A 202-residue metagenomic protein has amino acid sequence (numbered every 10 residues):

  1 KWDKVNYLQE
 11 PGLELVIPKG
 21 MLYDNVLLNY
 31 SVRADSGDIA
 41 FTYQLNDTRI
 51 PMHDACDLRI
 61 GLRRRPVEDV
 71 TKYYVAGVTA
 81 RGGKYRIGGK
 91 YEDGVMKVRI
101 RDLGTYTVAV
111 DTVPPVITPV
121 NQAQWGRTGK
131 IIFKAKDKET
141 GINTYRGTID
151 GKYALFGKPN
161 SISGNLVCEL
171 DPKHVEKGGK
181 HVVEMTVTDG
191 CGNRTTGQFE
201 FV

Functional and structural regions predicted by a protein language model:
E10, G20-D24, V67-V70, D102 (+1 more regions): Short proline/glycine-enriched turn/loop motifs at strand-loop junctions of beta-rich domains
P18, R59-R63, K130-K138: Short edge beta-strand/loop segments characteristic of extracellular beta-sandwich folds
L28-Y74: Proteolytic processing hotspots in large secreted/extracellular or virion-associated proteins and select intracellular
A40-T42, A80-K90, K152-K158: Surface-exposed loop/edge segments in extracytoplasmic proteins
R49-M52, A123-T128: Short, solvent-exposed loop/linker segments at the N-terminal edge of repeated beta-sheet extracellular domains
G88, V95-V98, K138-V202: Long, low-complexity serine/threonine/glycine- and acidic-rich segments characteristic of extracellular
G104, G129, G179-V183: Exposed beta-strand face motif in extracellular beta-rich ectodomains
T112-V116: Proline-centered linker/hinge motifs at extracellular inter-domain junctions
